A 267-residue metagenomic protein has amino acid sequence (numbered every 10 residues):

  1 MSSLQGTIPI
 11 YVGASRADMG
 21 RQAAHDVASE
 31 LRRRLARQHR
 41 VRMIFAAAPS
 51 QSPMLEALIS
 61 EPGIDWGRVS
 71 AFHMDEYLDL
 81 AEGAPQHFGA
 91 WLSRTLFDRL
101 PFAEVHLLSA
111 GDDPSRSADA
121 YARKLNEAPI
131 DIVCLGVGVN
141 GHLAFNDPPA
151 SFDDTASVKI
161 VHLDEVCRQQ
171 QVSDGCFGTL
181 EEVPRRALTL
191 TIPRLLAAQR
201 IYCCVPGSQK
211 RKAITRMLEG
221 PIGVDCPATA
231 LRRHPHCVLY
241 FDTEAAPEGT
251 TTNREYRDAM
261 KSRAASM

Functional and structural regions predicted by a protein language model:
M1-M43, S115: N-terminal glycine-/serine-/threonine-rich phosphate-binding loop
S2-T7, D65-C134, A259-M267: Ligand-binding beta-strand-loop-alpha-helix segment within the catalytic cores of soluble metabolic enzymes
R32-P62: Glycine-rich N-terminal segment of FAD-binding domains in flavoprotein oxidoreductases, spanning the beta-loop-helix
R40-I44, S50, K124-S151: A glycine-rich beta-strand to alpha-helix segment that forms a phosphate/ribose-binding loop at ligand/cofactor sites
I44-A48, H73, L108-S109, C134-V137 (+2 more regions): Short beta-strand segments
A57-W66, F88, R94, P148-S157: A glycine- and small-aliphatic-rich helix-loop capping segment at beta-alpha/alpha-beta transitions that lines
A144-L190: Class I SAM-dependent methyltransferase SAM-binding "motif I" and its flanking Rossmann-like core
L190-P193, A197-M267: ATP/nucleoside-binding phosphotransfer catalytic cores, i.e., glycine-rich phosphate-binding loops
